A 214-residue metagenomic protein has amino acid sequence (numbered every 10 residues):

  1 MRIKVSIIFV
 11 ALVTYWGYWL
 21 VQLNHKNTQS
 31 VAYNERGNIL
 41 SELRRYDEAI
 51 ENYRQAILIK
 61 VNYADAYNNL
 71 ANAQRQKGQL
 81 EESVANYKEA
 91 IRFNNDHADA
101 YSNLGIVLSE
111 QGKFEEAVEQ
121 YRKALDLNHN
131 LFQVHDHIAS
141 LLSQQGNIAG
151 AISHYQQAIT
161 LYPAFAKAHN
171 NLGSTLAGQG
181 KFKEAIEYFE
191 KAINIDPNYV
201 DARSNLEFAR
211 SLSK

Functional and structural regions predicted by a protein language model:
M1-V31: Long, contiguous interaction/recruitment modules in multidomain scaffold/adaptor proteins
H25-A49, A56-I59: N-terminal segments that cap or nucleate solenoid repeat domains
V31-E42, D65-Q76, D99-E110, Q133-Q144 (+2 more regions): Conserved alpha-helical positions within TPR/SEL1-like repeat arrays
L43-Q55, Q76-E89, D99, S109-K123 (+5 more regions): Structural signature of tandem alpha-helical TPR/SEL1-like repeats, specifically the intra-repeat loop/turn
I193-R203: Short glycine/proline-enriched turn or capping motifs at secondary-structure junctions
